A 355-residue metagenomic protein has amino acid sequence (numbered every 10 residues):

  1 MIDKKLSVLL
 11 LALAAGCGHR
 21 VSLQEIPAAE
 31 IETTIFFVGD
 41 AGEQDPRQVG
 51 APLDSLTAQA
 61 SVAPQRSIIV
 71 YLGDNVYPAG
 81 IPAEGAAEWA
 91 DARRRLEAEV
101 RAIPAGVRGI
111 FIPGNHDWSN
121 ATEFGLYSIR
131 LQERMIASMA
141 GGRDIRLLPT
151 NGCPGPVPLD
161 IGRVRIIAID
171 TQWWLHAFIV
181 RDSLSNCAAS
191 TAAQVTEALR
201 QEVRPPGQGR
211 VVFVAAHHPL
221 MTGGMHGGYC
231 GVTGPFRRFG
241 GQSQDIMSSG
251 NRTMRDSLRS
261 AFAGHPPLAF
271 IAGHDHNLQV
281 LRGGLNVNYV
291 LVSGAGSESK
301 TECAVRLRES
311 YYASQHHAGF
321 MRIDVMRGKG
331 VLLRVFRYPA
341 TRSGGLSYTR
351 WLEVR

Functional and structural regions predicted by a protein language model:
M1-S7: Bacterial N-terminal signal peptides that target proteins for export
L10-G18: Hydrophobic h-region of N-terminal signal peptides that target proteins for export in Gram-negative bacteria
C17-W89: N-terminal active-site segment of His-dependent metallophosphoesterases
I35-F37, I69-Y71, F111-I112, V214 (+1 more regions): Residue-level marker for buried hydrophobic side chains located in beta-strands that build the well-ordered beta-sheet
D40, G73-D74, G114-N115, I169 (+2 more regions): Active-site glycine-centered loops adjacent to acidic/histidine catalytic or metal-binding residues that shape
E43, V76-Y77, D117, L220 (+1 more regions): Short active-site segment of divalent metal-dependent hydrolases/proteases that encodes the spacing between
I81-Q208, V212, H226-S249, S257 (+2 more regions): Extended active-site neighborhood of metal-dependent phosphoesterases/phosphodiesterases
Y312-R355: A short C-terminal boundary segment appended to hydrolase-like catalytic domains
